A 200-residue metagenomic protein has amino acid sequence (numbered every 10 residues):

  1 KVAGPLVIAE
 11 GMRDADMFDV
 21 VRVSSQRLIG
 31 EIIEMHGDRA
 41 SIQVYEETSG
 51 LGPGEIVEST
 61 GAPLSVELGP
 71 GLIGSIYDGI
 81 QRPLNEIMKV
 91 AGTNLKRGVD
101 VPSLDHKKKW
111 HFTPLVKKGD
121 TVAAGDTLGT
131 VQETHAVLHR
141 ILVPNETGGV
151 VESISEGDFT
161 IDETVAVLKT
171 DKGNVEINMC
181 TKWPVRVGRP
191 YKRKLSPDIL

Functional and structural regions predicted by a protein language model:
K1-M88, T93-K96: N-terminal accessory targeting/assembly segments
P5-E10, A40-E46, H106-K117, V150-I154: Short alpha-helix capping/helix-loop boundary micro-motifs
I8, R22, V57-E58, A123 (+3 more regions): Hydrophobic beta-strand signal
M12, Q26, A62-P63, Q81 (+4 more regions): Short, surface-exposed secondary-structure boundary micro-motifs
R13, S49, L64, P114 (+2 more regions): Residue "hotspots" at secondary-structure boundaries inside conserved domains
E34-R39, P70-Q81, V137-D158, V175-Y191: Short, compositionally biased
K89-P144, T160-L200: P-loop NTPase nucleotide-binding/switch module
